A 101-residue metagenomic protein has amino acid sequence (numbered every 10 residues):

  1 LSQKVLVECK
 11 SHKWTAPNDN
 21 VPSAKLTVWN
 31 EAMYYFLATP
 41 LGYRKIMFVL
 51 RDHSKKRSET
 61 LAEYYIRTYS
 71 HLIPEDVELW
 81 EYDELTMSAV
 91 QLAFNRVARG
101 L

Functional and structural regions predicted by a protein language model:
L1-H12: Active-site beta-strand-loop-beta-strand hairpin of nuclease catalytic cores that positions key catalytic residues
V7, M47-V49, E78-W80: Hydrophobic/aromatic beta-strand patches that form the interior of the parallel beta-sheet core in alpha/beta enzyme
K10-Y69: Catalytic cores of nucleic-acid endonucleases
Y65-L101: Charged, structured surface patches that assemble and position nucleic-acid processing machinery
